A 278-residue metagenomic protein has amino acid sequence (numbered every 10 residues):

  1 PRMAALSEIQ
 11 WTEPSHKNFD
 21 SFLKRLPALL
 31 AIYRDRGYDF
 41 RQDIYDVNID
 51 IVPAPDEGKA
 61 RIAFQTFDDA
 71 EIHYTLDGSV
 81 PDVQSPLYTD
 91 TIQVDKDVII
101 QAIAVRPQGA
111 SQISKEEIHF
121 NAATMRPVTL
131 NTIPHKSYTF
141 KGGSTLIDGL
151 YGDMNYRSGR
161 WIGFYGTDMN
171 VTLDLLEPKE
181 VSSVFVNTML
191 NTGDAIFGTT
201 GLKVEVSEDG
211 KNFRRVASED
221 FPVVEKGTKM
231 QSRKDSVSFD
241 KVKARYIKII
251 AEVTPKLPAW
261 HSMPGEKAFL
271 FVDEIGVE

Functional and structural regions predicted by a protein language model:
M3: Conserved, mostly hydrophobic/aromatic
E8-I9: Beta-strand-rich recognition/accessory modules
E13, K17-T172, M189, G198: Short, compositionally stereotyped local motifs that mark structural "simplifiers"
V94, V223-M230: Short proline/glycine- and polar residue-rich coil/turn motifs
T129-Y138, K229-D240: Short, surface-exposed secondary-structure junctions/capping segments
I133, D209, F221: Residues that form or immediately flank small-molecule/cofactor binding pockets and catalytic motifs
M154-A217, Q231-E278: Aromatic, loop-rich ligand-recognition surfaces of beta-strand-rich domains
R215-E225: Solvent-exposed serine/threonine-rich low-complexity stretches and specific carbohydrate-binding patches
